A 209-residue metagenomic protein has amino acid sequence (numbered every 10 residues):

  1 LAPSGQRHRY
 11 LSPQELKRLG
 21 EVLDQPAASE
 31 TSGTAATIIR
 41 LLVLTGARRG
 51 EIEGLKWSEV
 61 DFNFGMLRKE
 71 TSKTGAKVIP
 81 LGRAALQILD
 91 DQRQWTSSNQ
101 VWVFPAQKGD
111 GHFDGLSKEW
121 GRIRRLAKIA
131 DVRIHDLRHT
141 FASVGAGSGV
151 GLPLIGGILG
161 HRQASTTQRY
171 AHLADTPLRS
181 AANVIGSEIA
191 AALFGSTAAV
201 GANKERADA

Functional and structural regions predicted by a protein language model:
L1-R49, E53-G54, N63, K73-G75 (+3 more regions): Basic, Lys/Arg- and aromatic-enriched nucleic-acid-binding interface segment
A2-P3, Y10, R68-T74, A84-L86 (+1 more regions): Catalytic-site neighborhood detector that most strongly recognizes the C-terminal catalytic loop/helix of tyrosine
Y10-L16, F64, G82-A130, A207-A209: Active-site/catalytic core of tyrosine-dependent DNA strand-transfer enzymes
G20-L23, L44, V144, L154 (+1 more regions): Conserved short hydrophobic patches within well-ordered secondary structure
E21, Q25-A28, D91-Q100, P105-D110 (+2 more regions): C-terminal secondary-structure termini that scaffold catalytic or DNA-interacting sites
T37-E51, R122, D136-R162, R169: C-terminal catalytic core of tyrosine-transesterase DNA break-rejoin enzymes
E59-M66, A130-D131, V150-R169, T176 (+2 more regions): Short, polar N-cap/turn motifs at the start of nucleic acid-interacting alpha helices
K77-I79: Short beta-strand segments
